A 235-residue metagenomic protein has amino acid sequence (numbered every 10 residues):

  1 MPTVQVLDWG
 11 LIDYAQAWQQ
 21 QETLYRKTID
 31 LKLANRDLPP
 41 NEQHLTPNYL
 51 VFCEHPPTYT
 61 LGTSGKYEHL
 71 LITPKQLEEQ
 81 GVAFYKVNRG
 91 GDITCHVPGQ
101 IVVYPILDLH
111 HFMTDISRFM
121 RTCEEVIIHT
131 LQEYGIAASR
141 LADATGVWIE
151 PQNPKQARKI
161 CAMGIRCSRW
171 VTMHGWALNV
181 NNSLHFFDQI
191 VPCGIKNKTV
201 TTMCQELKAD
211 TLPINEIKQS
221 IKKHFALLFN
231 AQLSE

Functional and structural regions predicted by a protein language model:
M1-L141, T145-A157, C167, T211-L212: N-terminal lobe of the biotin/lipoate ligase/transferase fold
D108-H110, R166, N179-N181, E206: Solvent-exposed residues in well-ordered beta-strands and their adjoining turns, especially edge/terminal strands
W148, H185-E235: C-terminal accessory segment of soluble enzyme catalytic cores
I160-M163: Histidine/acidic-rich helix-loop-helix segments that form or flank divalent-metal centers in metalloenzyme catalytic
V171-L184: Conserved phosphate/anionic-ligand binding catalytic regions in large, soluble enzymes, centered on
